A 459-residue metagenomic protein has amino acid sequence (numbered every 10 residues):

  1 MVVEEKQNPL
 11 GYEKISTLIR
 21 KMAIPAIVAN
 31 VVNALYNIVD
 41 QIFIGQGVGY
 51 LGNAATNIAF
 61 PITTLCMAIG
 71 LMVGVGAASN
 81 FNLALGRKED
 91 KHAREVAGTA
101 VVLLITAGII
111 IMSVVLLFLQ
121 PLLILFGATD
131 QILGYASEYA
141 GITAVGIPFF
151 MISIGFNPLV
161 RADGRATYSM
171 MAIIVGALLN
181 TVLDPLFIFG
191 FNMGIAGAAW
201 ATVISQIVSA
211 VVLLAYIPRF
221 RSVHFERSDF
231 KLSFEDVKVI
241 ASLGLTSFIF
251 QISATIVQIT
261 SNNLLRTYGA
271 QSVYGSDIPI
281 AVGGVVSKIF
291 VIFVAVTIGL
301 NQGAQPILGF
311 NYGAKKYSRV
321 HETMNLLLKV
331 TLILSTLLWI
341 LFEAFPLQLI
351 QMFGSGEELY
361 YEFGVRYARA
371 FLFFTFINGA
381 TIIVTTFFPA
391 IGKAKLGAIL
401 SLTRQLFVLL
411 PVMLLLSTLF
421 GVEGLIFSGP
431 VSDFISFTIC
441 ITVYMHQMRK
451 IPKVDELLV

Functional and structural regions predicted by a protein language model:
M1-A23, F81-P148, N192-L245, L308-F373 (+1 more regions): Short alpha-helical transmembrane segments in multi-pass integral membrane proteins
S16-L35, V39, I62-I69, V145 (+5 more regions): Residue-level signal for short hydrophobic patches within transmembrane helices of multi-pass membrane transporters
K21-D40, I142, G176, S205-S209 (+1 more regions): Transmembrane helical elements of multi-pass membrane transporters/channels
L35-N53, L123-D130, L186-M193, T255-V285 (+4 more regions): Helix-terminus/linker motif at the lipid-water interface of multi-pass membrane proteins
Y50-P61, A136, A140, A199 (+2 more regions): Small-residue hotspots at the loop-to-helix junctions and early N-terminal turns of transmembrane alpha-helices
N53-S113, F150-S169, V282-I340, A344-P346 (+1 more regions): Small-residue-rich hydrophobic transmembrane alpha-helices
L65, N180-D184, A210-L214, I292 (+3 more regions): Hydrophobic transmembrane alpha-helices of multi-pass small-molecule transporters
G74, T143-R161, S169-A177, A198-V211 (+4 more regions): Short runs within selected transmembrane alpha-helices of multi-pass transporters and secretion channels
